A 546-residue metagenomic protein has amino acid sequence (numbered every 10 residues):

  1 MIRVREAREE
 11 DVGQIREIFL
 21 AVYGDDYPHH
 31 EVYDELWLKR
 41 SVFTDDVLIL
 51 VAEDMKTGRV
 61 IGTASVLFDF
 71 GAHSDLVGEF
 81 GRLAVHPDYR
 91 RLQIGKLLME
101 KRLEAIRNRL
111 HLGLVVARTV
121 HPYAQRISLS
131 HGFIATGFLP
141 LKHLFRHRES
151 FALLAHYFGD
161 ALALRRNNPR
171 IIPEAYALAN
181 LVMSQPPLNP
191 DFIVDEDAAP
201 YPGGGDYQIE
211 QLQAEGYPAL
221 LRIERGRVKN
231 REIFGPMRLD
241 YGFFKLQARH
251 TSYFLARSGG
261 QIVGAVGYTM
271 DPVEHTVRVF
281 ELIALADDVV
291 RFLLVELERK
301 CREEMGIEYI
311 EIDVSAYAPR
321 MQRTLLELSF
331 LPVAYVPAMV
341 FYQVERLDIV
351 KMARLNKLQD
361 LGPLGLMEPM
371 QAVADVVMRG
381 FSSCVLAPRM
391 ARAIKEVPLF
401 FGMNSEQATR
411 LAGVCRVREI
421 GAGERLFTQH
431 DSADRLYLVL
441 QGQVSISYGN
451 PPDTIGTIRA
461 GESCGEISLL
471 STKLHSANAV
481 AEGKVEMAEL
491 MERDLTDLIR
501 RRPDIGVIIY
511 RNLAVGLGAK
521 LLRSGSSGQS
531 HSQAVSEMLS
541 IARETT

Functional and structural regions predicted by a protein language model:
M1-Y33, V51-D54, A152, A177-R238 (+1 more regions): Short amphipathic alpha-helix that is part of the acyltransferase structural core
F19-K56, V60-V85, R225-T276, E281-A284: A conserved beta-strand-loop-helix scaffold within acyl/acetyltransferase catalytic domains
G81-R91, R118, V279-V290, V314-S315 (+2 more regions): A short, internal acetyl-CoA/4′-phosphopantetheine-binding micro-motif in the GNAT/acyltransferase core
V85, R91-E104, S130, D287-C301: Conserved acetyl-CoA-binding loop-helix of GNAT-fold acetyltransferases
I106-R118, E303-V314: Conserved GNAT acetyl-CoA-binding A-motif
V116, I134-F151, L331-V344: Conserved catalytic-core motifs of GNAT/GCN5-like acyltransferases
M390-P451, I458-A460, C464-E466: Regulatory nucleotide-sensing modules
I455-R511: Cyclic-nucleotide recognition modules
